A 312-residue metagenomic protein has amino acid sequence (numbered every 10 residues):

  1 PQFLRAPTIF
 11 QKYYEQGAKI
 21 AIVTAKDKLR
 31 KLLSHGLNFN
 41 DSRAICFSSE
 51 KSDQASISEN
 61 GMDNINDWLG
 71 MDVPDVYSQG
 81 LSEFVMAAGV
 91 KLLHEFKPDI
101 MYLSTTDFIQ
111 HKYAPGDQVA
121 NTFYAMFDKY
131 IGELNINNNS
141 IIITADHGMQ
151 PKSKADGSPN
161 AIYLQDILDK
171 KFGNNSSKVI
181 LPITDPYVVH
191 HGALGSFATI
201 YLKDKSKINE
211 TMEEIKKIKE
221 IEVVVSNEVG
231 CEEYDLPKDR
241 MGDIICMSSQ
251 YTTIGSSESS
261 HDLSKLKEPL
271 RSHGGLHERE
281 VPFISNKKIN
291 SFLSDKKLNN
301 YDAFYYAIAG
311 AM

Functional and structural regions predicted by a protein language model:
P1-A114, S196, K207-E210, K216-V223 (+1 more regions): His/Asp/Glu-rich, glycine-adjacent segments that coordinate divalent cations and/or stabilize oxyanion chemistry on
A6, P182-M312: Active-site neighborhoods of enzymes that stabilize oxyanions during catalysis
K28-S34, I109-Y113, Q150-S153, S158 (+2 more regions): Short catalytic/ligand-binding loop motif for oxyanion handling, primarily in non-cytosolic enzymes, centered on
G36-N40, G116-V119, D156-I162, H261-L263: Short secondary-structure boundary/capping segments
I100-S104, I142, I245, I284: Structural motif
T122-Q165, C246: Metal-dependent active-site segment of extracytoplasmic phospho-/sulfohydrolases and closely related
G132, M149-T199: Acidic/histidine-rich catalytic neighborhood
